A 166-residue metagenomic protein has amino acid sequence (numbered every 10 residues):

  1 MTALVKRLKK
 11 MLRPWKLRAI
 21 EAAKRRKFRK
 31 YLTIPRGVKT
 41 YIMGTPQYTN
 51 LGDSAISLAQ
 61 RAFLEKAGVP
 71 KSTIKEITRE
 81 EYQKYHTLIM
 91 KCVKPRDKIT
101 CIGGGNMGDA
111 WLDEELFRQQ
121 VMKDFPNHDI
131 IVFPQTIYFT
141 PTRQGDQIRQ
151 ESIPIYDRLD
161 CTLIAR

Functional and structural regions predicted by a protein language model:
M1-K6: Compositionally biased, charge-rich terminal segments
R7-D160: Aromatic- and Gly/Pro-rich donor/ligand-binding loops that form nucleotide- or phosphate-bearing donor binding pockets
A165-R166: Replace "coordinates the UDP/GDP/TDP-sugar" with "coordinates nucleotide-activated sugar donors
